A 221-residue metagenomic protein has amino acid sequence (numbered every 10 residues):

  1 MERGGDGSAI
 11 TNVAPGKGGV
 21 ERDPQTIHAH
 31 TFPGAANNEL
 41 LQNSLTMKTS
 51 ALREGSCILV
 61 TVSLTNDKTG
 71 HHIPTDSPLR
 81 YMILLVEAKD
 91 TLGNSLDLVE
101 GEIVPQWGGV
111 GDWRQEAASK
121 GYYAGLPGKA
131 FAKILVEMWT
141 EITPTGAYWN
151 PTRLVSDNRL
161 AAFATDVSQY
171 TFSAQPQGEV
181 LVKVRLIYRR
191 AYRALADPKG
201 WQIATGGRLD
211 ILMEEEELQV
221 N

Functional and structural regions predicted by a protein language model:
M1-A161, S168-A174, R185-N221: Primarily the internal scaffold of c-type cytochrome electron-transfer domains, especially repeated/multiheme c-type
G178-V182: Exposed beta-strand face motif in extracellular beta-rich ectodomains
